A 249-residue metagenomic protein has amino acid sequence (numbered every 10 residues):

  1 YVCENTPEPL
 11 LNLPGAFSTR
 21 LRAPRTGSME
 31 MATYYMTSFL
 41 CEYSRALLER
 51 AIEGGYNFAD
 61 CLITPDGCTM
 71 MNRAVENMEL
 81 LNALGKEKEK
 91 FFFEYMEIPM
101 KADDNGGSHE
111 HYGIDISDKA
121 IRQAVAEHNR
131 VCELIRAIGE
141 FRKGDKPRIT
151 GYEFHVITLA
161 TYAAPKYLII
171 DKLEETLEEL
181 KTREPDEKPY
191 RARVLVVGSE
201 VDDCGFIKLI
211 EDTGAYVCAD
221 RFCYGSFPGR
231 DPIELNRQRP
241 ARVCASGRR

Functional and structural regions predicted by a protein language model:
Y1, S108-R230: A charged, amphipathic alpha-helical module
Y1-E4, E8-P9, S28-A32, L40-A46: Metallocofactor- and cofactor-centric catalytic cores in central/energy metabolism, strongly enriched
E4-N5, L10-R22, G198-R249: Redox- and metal-dependent alpha/beta enzyme cores, enriched for Fe-S-associated oxidoreductases and cofactor-handling
T19, I63, E94-M96, L195 (+1 more regions): Hydrophobic/aromatic beta-strand patches that form the interior of the parallel beta-sheet core in alpha/beta enzyme
G27-M36, D103-G106, S226-I233: Short, charged, surface-exposed secondary-structure boundary motifs
Y35-E53, R249: Glycine-rich, highly charged phosphate/nucleotide-binding loops
R45-E110: Acidic/His-rich segments in extracytoplasmic proteins that coordinate ligands and/or metal ions
A51-N57, C61-I63, G67, D115-E127 (+1 more regions): Extended, charge-rich low-complexity interaction segments
